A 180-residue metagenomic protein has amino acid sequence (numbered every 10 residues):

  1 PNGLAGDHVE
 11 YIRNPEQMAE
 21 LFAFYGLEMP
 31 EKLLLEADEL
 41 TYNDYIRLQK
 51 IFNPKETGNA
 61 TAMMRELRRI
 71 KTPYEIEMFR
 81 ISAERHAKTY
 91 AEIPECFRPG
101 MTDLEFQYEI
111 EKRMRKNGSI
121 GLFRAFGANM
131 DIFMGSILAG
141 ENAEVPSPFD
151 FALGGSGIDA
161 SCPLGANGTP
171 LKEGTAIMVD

Functional and structural regions predicted by a protein language model:
P1-T89: A composition/biophysics-driven feature that prefers long, compositionally simple stretches
H8, L34-L35, G100, G157-A160: A generic secondary-structure micro-motif detector that highlights 1-2 residue hydrophobic/ambivalent hotspots embedded
I51, T61-M64, D103-D180: Short catalytic-site patches enriched in acidic/histidine residues that coordinate or position cofactors/metals
N53, E84-A91, E95-R98, T102 (+1 more regions): Generic secondary-structure signature for well-ordered alpha-helical cores
M63-E75, T89-R98, M114, N129-S136: Active-site-proximal beta-alpha loop/turn segments in soluble metabolic enzymes
E77, M101-L104: Short, solvent-exposed positions on alpha-helices
